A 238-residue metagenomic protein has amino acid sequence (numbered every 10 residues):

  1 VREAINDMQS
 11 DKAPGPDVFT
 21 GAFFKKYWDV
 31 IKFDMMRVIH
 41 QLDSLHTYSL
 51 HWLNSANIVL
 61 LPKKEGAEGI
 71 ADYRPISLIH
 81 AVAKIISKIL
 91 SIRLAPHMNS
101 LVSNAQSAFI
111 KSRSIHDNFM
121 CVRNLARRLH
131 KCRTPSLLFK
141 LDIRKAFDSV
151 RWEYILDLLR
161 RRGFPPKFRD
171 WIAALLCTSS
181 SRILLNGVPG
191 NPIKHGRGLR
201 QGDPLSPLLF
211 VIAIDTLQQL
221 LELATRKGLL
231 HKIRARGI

Functional and structural regions predicted by a protein language model:
V1-R226: Conserved pre-catalytic core of RNA-dependent polymerases
G228-L230: Surface-exposed acidic, glycine/proline-enriched linker/cap segments that occur as 15-30-residue helix-coil
I233-I238: Short, intrinsically disordered, charge-balanced linker/junction segments flanking boundaries in proteins
